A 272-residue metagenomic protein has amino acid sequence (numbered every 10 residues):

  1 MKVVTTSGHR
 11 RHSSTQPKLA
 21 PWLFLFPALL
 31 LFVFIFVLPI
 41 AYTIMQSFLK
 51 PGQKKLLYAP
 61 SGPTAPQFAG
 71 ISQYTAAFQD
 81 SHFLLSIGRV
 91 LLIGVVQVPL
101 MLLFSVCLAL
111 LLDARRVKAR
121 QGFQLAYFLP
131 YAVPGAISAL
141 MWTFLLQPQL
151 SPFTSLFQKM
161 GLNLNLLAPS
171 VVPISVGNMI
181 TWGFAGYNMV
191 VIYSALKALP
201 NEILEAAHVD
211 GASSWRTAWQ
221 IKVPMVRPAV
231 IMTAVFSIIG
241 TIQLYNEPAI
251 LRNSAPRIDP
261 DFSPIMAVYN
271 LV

Functional and structural regions predicted by a protein language model:
M1-Q16: Short, Lys/Arg-rich, polar N-terminal cytosolic tail immediately upstream of the first transmembrane signal-anchor
Q16-V272: A structural signal for multi-pass alpha-helical bundles of membrane permease subunits that mediate small-molecule
